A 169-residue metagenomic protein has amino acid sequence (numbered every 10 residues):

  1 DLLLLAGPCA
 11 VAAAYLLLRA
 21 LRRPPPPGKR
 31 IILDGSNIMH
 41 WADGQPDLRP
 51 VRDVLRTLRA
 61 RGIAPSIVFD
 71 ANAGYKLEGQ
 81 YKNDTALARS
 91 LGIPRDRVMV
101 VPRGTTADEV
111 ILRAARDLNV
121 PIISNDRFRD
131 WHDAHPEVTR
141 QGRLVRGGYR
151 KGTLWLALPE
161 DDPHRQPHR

Functional and structural regions predicted by a protein language model:
L4-N83: Domain-level signal for Mg2+-assisted phosphodiester chemistry and nucleotide/NA-binding surfaces in nucleic-acid
R52-R59, I63-R169: Nuclease catalytic cores that cleave nucleic-acid phosphodiester bonds, predominantly acidic two-metal-ion
